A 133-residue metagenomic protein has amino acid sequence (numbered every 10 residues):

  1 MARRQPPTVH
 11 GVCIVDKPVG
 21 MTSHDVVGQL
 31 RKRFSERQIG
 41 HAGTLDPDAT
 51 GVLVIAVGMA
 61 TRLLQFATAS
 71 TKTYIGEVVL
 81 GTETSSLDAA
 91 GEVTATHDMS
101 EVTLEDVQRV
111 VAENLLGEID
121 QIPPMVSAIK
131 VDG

Functional and structural regions predicted by a protein language model:
M1-D132: Catalytic/RNA-binding core of pseudouridine synthases
